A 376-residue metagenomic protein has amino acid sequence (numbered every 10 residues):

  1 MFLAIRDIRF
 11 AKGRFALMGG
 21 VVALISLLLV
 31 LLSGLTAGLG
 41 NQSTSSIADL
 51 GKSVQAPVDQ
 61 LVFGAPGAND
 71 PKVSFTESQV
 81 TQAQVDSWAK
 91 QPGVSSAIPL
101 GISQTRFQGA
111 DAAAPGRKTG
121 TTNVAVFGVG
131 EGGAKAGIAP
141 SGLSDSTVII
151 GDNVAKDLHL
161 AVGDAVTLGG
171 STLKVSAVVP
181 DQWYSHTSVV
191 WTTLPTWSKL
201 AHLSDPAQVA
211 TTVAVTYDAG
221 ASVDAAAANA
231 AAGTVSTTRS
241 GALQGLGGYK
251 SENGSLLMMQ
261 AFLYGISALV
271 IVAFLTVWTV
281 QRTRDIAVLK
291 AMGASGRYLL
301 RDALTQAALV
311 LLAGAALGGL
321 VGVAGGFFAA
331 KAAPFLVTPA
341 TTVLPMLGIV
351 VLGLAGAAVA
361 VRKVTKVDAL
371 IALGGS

Functional and structural regions predicted by a protein language model:
M1-A16, Q55, T338, K363-S376: Feature of multi-pass inner-membrane transport and sensor proteins that recognizes transmembrane helices together
I5, R9, R14-F15, L27-G67: Alpha-helical transmembrane segments
G13-L39, S251-A287, A308-L317: Hydrophobic alpha-helical transmembrane segments of multi-pass inner-membrane transport and secretion
D49-R106: Membrane-proximal extracellular/periplasmic loop immediately following the first transmembrane helix
V54-P57, T172, V179-L263: Mechanotransmission and gating elements of multispan inner-membrane complexes involved in transport and envelope
L100-S103, Q108-E131, K135-K199: Hydrophobic secondary-structure segments that place a key small or acidic residue at a functional site
R301-D302, A308-L354, A358-G375: Short helix-loop junctions at transmembrane helix boundaries
